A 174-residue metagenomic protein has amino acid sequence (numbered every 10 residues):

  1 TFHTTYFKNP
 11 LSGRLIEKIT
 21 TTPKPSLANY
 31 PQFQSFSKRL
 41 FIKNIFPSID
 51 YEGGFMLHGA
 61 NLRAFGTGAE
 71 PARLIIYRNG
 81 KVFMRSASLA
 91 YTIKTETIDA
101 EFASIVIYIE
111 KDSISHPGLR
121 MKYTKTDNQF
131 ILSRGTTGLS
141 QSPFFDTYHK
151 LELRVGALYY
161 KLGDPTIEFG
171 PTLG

Functional and structural regions predicted by a protein language model:
T1-G174: Structural signature for solvent-exposed beta-strand/loop edge elements and short helix-capping sites, enriched
